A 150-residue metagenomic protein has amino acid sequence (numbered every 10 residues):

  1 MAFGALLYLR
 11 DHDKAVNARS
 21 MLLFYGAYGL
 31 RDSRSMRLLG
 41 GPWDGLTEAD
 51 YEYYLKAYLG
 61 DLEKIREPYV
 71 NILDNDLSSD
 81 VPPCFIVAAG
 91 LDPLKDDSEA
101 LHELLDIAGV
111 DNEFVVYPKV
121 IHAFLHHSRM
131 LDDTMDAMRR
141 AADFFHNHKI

Functional and structural regions predicted by a protein language model:
M1-I150: Alpha/beta-hydrolase superfamily serine-hydrolase fold, recognizing
